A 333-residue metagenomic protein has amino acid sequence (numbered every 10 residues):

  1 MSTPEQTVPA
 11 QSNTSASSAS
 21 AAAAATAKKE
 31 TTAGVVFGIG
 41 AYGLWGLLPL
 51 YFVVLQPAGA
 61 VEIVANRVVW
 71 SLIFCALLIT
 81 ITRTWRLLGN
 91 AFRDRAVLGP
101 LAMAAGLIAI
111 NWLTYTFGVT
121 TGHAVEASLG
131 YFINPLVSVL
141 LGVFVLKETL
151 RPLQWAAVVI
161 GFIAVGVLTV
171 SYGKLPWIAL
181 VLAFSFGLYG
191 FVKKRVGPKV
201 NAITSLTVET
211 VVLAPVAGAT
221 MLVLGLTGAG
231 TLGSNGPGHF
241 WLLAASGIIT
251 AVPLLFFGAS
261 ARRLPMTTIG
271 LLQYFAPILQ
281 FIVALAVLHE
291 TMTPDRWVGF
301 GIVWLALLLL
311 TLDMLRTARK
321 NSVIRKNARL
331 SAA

Functional and structural regions predicted by a protein language model:
S2-G40, I73-L101, P152, V200-I203 (+3 more regions): Membrane-interface interhelical linkers
T3, L175, Y274-A333: C-terminal-most transmembrane helix of multi-pass membrane proteins
G43-L47, Y51, A102-V119, V181-V192 (+2 more regions): Hydrophobic alpha-helical transmembrane segments of multi-pass membrane transport proteins, especially secondary
G46-I73, E126, L188-L213: Juxtamembrane helix-loop-helix junctions in multi-pass membrane proteins
L55, I63, G118-V119, F144-L146 (+5 more regions): Hydrophobic/aromatic residues within transmembrane alpha-helices of multi-pass small-molecule transporters
C75, L153-T169, L182, D295-M314: Hydrophobic transmembrane alpha-helices of multi-pass small-molecule transport proteins
F117, N134-Q154, I278-W297: C-terminal transmembrane-helix exit sites in multi-pass transporters
L129-I133, G197-V212, A251-A286: Helix-helix packing/entry segments at the starts of transmembrane helices
